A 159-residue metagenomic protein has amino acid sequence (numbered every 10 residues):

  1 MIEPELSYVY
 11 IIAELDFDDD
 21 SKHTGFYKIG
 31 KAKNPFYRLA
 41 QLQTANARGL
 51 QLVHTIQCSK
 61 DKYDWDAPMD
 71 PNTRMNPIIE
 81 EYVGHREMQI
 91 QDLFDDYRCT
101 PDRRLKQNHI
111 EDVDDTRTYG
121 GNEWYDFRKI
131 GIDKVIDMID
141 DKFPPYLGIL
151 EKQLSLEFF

Functional and structural regions predicted by a protein language model:
M1-F159: Non-catalytic accessory segments flanking enzymatic or RNA/DNA-binding domains
